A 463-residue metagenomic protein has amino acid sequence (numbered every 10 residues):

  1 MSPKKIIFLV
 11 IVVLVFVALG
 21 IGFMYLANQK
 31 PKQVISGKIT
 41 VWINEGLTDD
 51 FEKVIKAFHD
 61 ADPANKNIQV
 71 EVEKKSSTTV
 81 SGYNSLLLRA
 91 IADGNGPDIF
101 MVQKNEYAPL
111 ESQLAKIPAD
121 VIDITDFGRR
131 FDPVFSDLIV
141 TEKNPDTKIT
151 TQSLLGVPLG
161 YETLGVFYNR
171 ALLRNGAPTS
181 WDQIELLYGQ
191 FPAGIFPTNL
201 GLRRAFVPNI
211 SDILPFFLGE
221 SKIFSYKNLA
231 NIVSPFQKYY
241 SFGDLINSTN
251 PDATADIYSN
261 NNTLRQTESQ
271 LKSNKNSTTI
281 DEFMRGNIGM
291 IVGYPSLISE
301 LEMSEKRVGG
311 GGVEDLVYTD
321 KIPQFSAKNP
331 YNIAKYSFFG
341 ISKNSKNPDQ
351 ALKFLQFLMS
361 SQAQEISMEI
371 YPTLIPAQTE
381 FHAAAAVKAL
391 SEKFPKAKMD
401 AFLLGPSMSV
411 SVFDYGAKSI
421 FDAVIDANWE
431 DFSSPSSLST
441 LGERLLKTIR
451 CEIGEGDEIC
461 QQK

Functional and structural regions predicted by a protein language model:
M1-A108, K447-K463: Conserved N-terminal structural module of periplasmic/extracytoplasmic solute-binding proteins
Q29-V34, S299, S337-Y415: Mature extracytoplasmic/periplasmic domains
L87, I184, D281-M284: Hydrophobic residues within well-ordered alpha-helices
I91-V102, G194, M284-G293: Alpha-to-beta junction loops
Q103-G165, L316-I322: Hinge/lid segment of periplasmic solute-binding proteins
K143-K275, K343-D349: Helix-loop-helix "hinge/cap" segment bordering the ligand-binding cleft or interdomain interface
L245-K346: Extracytoplasmic/periplasmic substrate-binding proteins
I333, Y371-P376, S391-G454: C-terminal capping/gating helix-and-loop segments adjacent to ligand/active sites or protein-protein/ligand interfaces
